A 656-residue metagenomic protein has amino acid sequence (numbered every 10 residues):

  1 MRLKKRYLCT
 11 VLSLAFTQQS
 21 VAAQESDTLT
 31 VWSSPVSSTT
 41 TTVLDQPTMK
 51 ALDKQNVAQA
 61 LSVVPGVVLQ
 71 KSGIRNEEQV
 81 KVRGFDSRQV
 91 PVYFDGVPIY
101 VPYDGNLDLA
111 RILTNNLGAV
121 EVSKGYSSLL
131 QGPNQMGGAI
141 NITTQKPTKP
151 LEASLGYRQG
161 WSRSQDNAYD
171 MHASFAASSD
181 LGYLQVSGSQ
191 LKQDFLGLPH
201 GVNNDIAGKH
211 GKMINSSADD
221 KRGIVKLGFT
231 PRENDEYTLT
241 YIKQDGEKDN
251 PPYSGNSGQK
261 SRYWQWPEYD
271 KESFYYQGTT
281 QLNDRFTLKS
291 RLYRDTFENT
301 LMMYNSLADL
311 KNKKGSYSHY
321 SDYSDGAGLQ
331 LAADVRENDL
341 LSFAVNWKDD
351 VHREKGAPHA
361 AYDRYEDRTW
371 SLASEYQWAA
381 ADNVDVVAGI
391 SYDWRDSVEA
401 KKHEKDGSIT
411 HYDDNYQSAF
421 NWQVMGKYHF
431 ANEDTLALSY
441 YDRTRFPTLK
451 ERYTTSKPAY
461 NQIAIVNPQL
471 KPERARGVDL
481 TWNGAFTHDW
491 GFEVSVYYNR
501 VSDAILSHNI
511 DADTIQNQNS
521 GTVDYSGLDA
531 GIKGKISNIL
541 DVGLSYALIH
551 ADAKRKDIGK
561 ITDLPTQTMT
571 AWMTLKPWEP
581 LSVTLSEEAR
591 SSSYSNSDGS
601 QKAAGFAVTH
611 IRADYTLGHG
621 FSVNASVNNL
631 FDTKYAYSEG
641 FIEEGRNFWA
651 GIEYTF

Functional and structural regions predicted by a protein language model:
L8-T10, A176-S178, S187-S189, S216 (+8 more regions): Conserved C-terminal beta-signal and adjacent last beta-strands/turns of outer-membrane beta-barrel proteins
E25-Q55, Q79, S87: N-terminal periplasmic "start-of-domain" segments of outer-membrane beta-barrel proteins
V97-G125: Short acidic/polar hinge/loop motifs at secondary-structure boundaries that mediate gating or recognition
T148-S164, D170-P267: Periplasmic-side early beta-strands and strand-to-turn transitions of outer-membrane beta-barrels
S154-G156, A379-V386, A485, F492-V501 (+6 more regions): Gram-negative outer-membrane beta-barrel transporters
F195-G197, I214-D220, N234-Q281, R285-L288 (+3 more regions): Flexible loop and strand-edge segments within Gram-negative outer membrane beta-barrel domains
E247, S254, E298, D349-V351 (+7 more regions): Surface-exposed extracellular loop regions of Gram-negative outer-membrane beta-barrel proteins, predominantly
R262-Q281, Y320-D322, Y365, Y412-H429 (+6 more regions): Outer-membrane beta-barrel signature, preferentially recognizing the C-terminal barrel domain of Gram-negative
